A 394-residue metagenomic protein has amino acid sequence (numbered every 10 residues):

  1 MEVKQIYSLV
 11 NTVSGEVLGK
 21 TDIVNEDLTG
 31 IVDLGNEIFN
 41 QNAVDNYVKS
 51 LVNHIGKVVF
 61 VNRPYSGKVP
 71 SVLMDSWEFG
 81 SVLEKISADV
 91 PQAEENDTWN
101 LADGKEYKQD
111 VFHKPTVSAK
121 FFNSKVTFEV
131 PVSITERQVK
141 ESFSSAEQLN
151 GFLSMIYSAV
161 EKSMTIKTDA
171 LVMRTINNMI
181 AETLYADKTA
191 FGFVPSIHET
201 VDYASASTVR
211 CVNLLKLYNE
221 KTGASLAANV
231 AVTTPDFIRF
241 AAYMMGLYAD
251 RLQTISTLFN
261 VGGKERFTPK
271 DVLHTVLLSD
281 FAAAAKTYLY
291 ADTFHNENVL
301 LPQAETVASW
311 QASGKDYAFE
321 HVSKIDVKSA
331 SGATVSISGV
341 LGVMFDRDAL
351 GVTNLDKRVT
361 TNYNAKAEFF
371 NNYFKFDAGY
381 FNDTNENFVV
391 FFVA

Functional and structural regions predicted by a protein language model:
M1-N62, A284-A394: Extended, compositionally biased alpha-helical segments that mediate assembly or anchoring
Q5, N46, S50, Q138 (+2 more regions): Exposed alpha-helical structural elements
E26, P64-S71, D169, I176-N177 (+4 more regions): Short glycine-rich, low-complexity/disordered patches
Y47-V132: Assembly/oligomerization interface modules of large self-assembling protein complexes
H54, M155, L214-L217: Charge-rich, solvent-exposed alpha-helical interaction surfaces
R63, E161-T168, V172, G223-L226 (+1 more regions): Residue-level signal for secondary-structure boundary elements
S118-T189, E368-F374: Long, contiguous amphipathic alpha-helices that act as assembly "spine/axial" helices in icosahedral shell and virion
Y185-Y317, H321: Extended, solvent-exposed, turn-rich assembly/linker loops in the middle of proteins
